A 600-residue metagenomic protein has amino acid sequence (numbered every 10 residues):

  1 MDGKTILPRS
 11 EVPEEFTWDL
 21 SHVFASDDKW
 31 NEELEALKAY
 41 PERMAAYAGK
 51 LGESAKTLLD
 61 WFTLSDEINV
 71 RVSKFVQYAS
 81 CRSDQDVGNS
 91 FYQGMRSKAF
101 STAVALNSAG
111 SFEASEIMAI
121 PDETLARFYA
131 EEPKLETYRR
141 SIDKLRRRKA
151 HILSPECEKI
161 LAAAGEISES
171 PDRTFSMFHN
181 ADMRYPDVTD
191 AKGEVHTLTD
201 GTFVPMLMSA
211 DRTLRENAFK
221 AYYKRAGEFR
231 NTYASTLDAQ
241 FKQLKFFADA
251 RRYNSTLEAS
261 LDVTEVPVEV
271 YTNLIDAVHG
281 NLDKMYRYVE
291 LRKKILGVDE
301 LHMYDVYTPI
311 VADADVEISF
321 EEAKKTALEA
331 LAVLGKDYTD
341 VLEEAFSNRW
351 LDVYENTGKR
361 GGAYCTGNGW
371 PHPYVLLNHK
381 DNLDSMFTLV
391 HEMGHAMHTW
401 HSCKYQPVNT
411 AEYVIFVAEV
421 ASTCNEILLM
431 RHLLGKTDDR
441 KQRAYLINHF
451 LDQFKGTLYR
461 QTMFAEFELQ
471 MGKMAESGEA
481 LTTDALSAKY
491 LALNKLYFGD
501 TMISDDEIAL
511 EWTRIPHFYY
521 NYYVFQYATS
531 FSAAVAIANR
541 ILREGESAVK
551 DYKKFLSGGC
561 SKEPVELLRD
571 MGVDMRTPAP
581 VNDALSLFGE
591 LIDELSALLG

Functional and structural regions predicted by a protein language model:
M1-D313, L598-G600: A well-structured
S10-E14, S21, A25, E113 (+11 more regions): C-terminal, non-catalytic "cap/extension" segments appended to globular domains
R252, K380-W400, S422, I427 (+2 more regions): Active-site recognition of the HExxH zinc-binding catalytic motif
I295-T339, H398, Y445, L451-T457 (+2 more regions): Long, K/E/R/D-enriched contiguous segments that form extended
V316-I318, L351-P371: Catalytic zinc-binding patch centered on the HExxH motif and its immediate surroundings that defines zinc-dependent
V316-I318, N368-V390: Short pre-active-site segment immediately N-terminal to the catalytic Zn-binding motif
E329, V333-D340, T366, H395 (+2 more regions): Conserved helix-loop functional segments at active or binding sites
Y413-Q442, F450-D452, G456, S530: Post-HExxH zinc-binding segment in Zn-dependent metallohydrolases
